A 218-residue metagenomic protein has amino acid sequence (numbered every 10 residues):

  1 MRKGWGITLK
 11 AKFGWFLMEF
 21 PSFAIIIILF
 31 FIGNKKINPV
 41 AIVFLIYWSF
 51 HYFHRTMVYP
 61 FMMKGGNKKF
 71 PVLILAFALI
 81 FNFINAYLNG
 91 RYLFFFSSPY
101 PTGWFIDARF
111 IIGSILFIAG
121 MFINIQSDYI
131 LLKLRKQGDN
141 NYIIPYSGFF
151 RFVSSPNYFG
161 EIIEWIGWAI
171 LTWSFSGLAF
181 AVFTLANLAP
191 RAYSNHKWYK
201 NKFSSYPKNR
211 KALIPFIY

Functional and structural regions predicted by a protein language model:
M1-H54, V58-F77: Membrane-helix and juxtamembrane interface regions of eukaryotic multi-pass membrane proteins
I26-I37, L79-F81, S98-Y218: Hydrophobic transmembrane alpha-helices
T56-F61, Y87, R191-W198: Juxtamembrane membrane-interface segments at transmembrane alpha-helix termini
Y59-G90, S97-P101, Q137-I143: Functional transmembrane or membrane-interface alpha-helices that line membrane-embedded catalytic, ligand-binding
L88-Y92, N124-S127: C-terminal TM-helix exit segments that contain a strictly Trp-centered aromatic cap at the helix terminus
